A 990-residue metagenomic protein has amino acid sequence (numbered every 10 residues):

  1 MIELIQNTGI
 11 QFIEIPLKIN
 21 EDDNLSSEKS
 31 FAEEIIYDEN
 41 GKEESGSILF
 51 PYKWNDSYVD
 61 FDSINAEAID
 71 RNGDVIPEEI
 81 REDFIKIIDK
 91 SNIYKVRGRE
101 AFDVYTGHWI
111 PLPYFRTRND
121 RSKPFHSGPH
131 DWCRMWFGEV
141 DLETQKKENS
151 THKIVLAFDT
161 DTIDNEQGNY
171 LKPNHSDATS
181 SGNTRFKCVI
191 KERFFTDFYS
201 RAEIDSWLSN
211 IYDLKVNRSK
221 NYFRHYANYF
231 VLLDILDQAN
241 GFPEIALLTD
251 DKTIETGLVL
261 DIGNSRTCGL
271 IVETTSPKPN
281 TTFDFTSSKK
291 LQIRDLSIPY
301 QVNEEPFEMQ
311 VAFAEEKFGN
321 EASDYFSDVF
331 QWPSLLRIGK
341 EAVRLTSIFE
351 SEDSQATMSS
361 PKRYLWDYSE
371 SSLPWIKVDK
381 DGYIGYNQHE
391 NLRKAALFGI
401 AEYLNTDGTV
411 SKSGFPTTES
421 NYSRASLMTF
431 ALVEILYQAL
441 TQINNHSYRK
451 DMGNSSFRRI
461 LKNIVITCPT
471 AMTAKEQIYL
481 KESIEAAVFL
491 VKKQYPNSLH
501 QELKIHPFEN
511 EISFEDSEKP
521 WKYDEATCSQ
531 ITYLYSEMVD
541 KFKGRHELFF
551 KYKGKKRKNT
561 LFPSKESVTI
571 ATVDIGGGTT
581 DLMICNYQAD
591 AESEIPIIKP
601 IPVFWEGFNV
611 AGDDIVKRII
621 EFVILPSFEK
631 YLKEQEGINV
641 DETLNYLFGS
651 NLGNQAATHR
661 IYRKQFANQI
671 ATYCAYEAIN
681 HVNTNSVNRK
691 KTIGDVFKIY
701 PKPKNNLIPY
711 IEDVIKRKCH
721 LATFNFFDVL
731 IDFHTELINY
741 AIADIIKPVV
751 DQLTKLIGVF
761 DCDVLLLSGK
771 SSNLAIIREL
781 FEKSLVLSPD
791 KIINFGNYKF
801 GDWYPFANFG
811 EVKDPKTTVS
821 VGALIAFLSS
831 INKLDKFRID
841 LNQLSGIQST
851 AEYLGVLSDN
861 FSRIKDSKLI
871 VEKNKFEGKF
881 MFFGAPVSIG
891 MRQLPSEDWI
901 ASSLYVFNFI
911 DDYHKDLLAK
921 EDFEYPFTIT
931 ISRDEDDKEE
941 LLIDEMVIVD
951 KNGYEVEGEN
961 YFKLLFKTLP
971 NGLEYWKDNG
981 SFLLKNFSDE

Functional and structural regions predicted by a protein language model:
M1-F398, A611, I615-R618, V623-S627 (+1 more regions): Early-domain small/polar-rich strand-loop-helix modules and first-structured segments of the mature chain
D22-E33, R218-F223, G544-K553, F562-S564 (+2 more regions): Acidic, glycine/GT-rich loop-and beta-edge segments that sit at the periphery of enzyme/chaperone cores
Y222-L232, D353-T357, E419-I443, T473-L480 (+5 more regions): Phosphate/oxyanion-binding active-site loops and adjacent basic polyanion-contact surfaces
D234-T253, L427-S456, Q530-P563, D713-D761 (+2 more regions): Phosphate/ATP-binding catalytic cores across multiple sugar-kinase/actin-like superfamilies, primarily ASKHA
L260-Q301, D524-C528, Y533-S627, S862-R863: Glycine-rich phosphate-binding loop of actin/hexokinase-like ATP-binding domains
T281-K377, D381-I384, I584-L721, N832-V906: Phosphate-binding glycine-rich/basic clefts of nucleotide- and phosphate-handling proteins, predominantly
R458, N463-Y479, C762-F781: Glycine-rich phosphate-binding loops at beta-strand->alpha-helix junctions
F489-D524, C528, E782-T818: Conserved phosphate-binding/catalytic loops in two-lobed NTP-binding clefts
